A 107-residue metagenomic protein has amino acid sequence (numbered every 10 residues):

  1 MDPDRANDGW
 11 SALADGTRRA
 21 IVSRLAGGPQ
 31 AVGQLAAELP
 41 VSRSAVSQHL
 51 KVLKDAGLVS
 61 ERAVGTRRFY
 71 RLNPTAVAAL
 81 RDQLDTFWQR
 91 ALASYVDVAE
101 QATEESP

Functional and structural regions predicted by a protein language model:
M1-R5, S23, V77-P107: Amphipathic alpha-helical dimerization/coiled-coil segments that flank or bridge DNA-binding/regulatory modules
D2-S42, T66-A78: N-terminal helix-turn-helix DNA-binding core of bacterial DNA-binding proteins
S11-A14, S23, K54, S60 (+1 more regions): A cross-family signal for key residues in well-ordered alpha-helices that form functional helical elements
S23, A37, Q48, K54-D55: Alpha-helical residues within the helix-turn-helix
A45: Residues in the helix-turn-helix
K54-G65, R71-L72: Beta-hairpin "wing" of winged helix-turn-helix
